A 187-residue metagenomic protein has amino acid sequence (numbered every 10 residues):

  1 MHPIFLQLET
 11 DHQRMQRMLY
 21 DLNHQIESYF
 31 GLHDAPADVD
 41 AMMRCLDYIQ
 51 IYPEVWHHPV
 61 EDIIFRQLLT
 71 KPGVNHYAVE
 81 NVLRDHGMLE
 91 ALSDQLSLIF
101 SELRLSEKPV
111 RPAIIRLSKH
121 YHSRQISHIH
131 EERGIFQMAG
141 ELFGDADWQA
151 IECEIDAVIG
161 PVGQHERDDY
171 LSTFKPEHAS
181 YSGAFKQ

Functional and structural regions predicted by a protein language model:
M1-Q187: Small-residue-biased structural context
